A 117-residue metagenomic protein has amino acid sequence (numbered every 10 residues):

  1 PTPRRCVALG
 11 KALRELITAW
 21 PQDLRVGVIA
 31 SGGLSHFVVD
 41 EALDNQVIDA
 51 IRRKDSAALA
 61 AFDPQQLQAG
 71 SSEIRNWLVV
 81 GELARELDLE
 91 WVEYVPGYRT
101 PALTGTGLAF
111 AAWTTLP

Functional and structural regions predicted by a protein language model:
P1-Q22, V39-P117: Flexible, D/E/H-enriched segments
L24-G32: Beta-strand elements within well-structured catalytic alpha/beta cores of enzymes that handle phosphate/sulfate esters
S31-D40: A structural signal for small-residue-enriched, beta-sheet-centric alpha/beta enzyme cores and oligomeric scaffold folds
